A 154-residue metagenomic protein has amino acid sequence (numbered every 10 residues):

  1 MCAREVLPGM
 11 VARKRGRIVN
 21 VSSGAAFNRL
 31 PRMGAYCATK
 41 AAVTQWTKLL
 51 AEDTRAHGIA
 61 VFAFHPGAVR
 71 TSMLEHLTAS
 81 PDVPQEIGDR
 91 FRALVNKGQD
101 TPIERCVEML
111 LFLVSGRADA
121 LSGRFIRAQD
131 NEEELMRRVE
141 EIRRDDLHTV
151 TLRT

Functional and structural regions predicted by a protein language model:
A3, T39: Active-site helix of classical SDR
E5-K14: A short helix-coil junction within the Rossmann-fold of NAD(P)-dependent oxidoreductases
M10, N28, L49-I59, R117-D119: Active-site-adjacent segment of SDR/Rossmann-fold oxidoreductases
S23: Residue(s) in the substrate-gating loop at a strand-loop-helix junction that position the organic substrate next
R29-C37, L49, L77: Active-site loop-to-helix junction immediately N-terminal to the catalytic Tyr of the SDR YXXXK motif in Rossmann-fold
A41-K48, E52, I59, V107-E108: Conserved active-site helix of classical SDR/Rossmann-fold NAD(P)-dependent CH-OH oxidoreductases
A63, V83-T154: C-terminal helical subdomain
P66-H76, S80: Short, flexible catalytic-loop segment of classical short-chain dehydrogenase/reductase
